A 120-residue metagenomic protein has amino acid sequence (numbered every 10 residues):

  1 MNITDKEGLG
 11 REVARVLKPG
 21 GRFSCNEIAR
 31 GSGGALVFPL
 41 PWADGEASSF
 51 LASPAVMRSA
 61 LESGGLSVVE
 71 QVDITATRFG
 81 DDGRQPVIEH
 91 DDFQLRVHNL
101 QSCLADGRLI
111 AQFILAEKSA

Functional and structural regions predicted by a protein language model:
M1-D5: A short SAM/SAH-binding and catalytic strip from SAM-dependent methyltransferases
E7-R22: A short glycine-rich, Lys/Arg-flanked "PGG" loop and its adjoining helix->strand segment in the class I
G21, L66-S67: A structural micro-motif
I28-S48: Short, glycine-/aromatic-enriched active-site segment of Class I SAM-dependent methyltransferases
S49-G65, Q71: Short alpha-helix
E70-A120: Conserved Class I S-adenosyl-L-methionine
